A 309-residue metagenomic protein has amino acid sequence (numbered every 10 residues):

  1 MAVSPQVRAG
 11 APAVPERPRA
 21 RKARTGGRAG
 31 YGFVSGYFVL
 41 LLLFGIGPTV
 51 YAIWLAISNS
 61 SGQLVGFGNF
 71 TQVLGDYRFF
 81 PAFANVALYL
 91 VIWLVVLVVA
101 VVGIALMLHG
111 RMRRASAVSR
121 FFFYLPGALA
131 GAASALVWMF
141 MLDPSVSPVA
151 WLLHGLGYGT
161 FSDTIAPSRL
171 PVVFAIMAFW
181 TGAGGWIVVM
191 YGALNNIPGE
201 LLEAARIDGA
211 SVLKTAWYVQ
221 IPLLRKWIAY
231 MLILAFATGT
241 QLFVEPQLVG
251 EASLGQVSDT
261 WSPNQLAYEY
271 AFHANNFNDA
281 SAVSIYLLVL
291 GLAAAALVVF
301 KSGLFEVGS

Functional and structural regions predicted by a protein language model:
M1-T25: Short, Lys/Arg-rich, polar N-terminal cytosolic tail immediately upstream of the first transmembrane signal-anchor
G26-S309: A structural signal for multi-pass alpha-helical bundles of membrane permease subunits that mediate small-molecule
